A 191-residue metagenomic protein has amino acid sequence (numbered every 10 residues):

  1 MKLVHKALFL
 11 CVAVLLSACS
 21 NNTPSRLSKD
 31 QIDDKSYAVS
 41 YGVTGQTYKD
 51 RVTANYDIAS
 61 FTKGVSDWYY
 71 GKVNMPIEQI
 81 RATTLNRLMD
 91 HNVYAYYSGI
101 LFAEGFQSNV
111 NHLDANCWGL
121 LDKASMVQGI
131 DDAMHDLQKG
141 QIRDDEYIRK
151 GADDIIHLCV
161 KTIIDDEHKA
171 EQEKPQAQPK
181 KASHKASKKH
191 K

Functional and structural regions predicted by a protein language model:
K2-L10: Sec-dependent signal peptide recognition, specifically the positively charged N-region followed immediately by
S17-A18: C-terminal motif of bacterial Sec signal peptides marking the signal peptidase cleavage site
N21: Short, conserved catalytic or interaction motifs in soluble domains
P24-S25: N-terminal, intrinsically disordered, polar/charged segments of Gram-positive cell-envelope systems that serve as
S28-K191: Peptidyl-prolyl cis-trans isomerase
